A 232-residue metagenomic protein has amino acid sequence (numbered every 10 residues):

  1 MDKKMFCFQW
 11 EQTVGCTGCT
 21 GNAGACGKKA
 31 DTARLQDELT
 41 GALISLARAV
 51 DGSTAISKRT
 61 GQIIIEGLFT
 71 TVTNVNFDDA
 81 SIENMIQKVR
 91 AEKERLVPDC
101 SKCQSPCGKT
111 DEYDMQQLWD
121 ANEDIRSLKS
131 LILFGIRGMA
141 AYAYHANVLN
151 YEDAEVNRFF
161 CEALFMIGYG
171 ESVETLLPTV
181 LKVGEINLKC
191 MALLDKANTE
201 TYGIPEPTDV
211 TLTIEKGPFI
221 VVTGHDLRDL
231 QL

Functional and structural regions predicted by a protein language model:
M1-L232: Metallocofactor- and cofactor-centric catalytic cores in central/energy metabolism, strongly enriched
